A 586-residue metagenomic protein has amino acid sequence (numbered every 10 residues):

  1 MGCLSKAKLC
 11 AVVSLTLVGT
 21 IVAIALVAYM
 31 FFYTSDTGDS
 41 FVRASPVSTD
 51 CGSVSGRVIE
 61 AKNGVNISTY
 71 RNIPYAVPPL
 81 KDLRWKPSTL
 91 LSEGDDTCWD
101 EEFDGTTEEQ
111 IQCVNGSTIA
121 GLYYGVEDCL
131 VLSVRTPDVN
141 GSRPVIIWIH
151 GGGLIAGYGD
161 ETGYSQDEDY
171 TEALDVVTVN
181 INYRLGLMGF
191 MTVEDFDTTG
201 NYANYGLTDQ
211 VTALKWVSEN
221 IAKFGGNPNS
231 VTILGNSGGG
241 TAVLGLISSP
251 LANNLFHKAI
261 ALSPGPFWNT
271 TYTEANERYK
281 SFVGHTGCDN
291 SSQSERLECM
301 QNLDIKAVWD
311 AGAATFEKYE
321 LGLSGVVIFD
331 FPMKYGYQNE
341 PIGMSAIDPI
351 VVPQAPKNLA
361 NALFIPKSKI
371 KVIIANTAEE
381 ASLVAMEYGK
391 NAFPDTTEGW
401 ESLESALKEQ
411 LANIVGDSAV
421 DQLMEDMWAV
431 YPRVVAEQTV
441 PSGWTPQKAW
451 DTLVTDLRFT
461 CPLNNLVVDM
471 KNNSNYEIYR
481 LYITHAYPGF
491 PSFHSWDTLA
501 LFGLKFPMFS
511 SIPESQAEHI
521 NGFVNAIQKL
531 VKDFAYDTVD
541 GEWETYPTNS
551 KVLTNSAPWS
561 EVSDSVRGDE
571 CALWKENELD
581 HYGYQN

Functional and structural regions predicted by a protein language model:
G2-L9, T16-Y205, P228, S510-I527 (+3 more regions): Non-catalytic accessory segments of hydrolases
T118-A120, T212, E219, N253 (+2 more regions): Substrate-access "cap/lid" subdomains that shape and gate the entrance to catalytic or ligand-binding pockets
G151-G152, Y205-D209, S237-G240: Active-site loop->helix "elbow" adjoining a glycine-rich segment at hydrolase catalytic centers
G200-A222, K280-S281: Alpha/beta-hydrolase active-site loop
F224-S237: Alpha/beta-hydrolase fold nucleophile elbow
I233, I260-L262: A short, hydrophobic beta-strand element of the alpha/beta-hydrolase
G240-A252: Short glycine-enriched nucleophile-adjacent loop and the immediately C-terminal alpha-helix near the catalytic center
P432-A436, V440, W444, W450-N586: Mobile gating loops/cap/lid regions near enzyme active sites that modulate substrate access
